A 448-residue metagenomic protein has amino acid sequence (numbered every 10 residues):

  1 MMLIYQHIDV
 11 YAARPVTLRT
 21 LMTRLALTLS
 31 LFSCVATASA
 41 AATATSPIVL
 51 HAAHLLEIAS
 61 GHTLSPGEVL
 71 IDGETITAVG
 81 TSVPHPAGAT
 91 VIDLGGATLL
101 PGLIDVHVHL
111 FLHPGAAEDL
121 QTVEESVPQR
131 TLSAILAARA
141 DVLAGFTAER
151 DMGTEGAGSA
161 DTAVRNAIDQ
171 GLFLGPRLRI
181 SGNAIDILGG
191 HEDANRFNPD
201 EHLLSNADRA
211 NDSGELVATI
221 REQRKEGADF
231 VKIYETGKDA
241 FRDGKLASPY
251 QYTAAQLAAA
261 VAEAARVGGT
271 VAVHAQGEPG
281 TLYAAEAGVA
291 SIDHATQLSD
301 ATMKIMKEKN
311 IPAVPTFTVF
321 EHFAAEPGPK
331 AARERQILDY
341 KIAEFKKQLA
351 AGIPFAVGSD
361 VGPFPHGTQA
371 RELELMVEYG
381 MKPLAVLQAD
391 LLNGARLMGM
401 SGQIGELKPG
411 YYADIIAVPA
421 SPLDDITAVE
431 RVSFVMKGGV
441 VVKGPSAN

Functional and structural regions predicted by a protein language model:
R24-T37: Bacterial N-terminal signal peptides
S46-I48, L55, S60-L100: Histidine-rich, glycine-flanked metal-binding segment
A97-L172, L188, A255, A287: Metal-associated gating/positioning segment near the N- to mid-region
P114-G115, D161, G190, F241-G244 (+7 more regions): Histidine/acidic-residue-rich catalytic or RNA/ligand-binding cores of hydrolases and nuclease-related proteins
L120-L132, N198-V217: Active-site mouth loops of central-metabolism enzymes
T122, R266, R335-S421: His/Asp/Glu-enriched, well-ordered alpha-helical/loop segment that forms or immediately abuts the divalent-metal
S133-S159, L174-N183, A228-D239, T270 (+3 more regions): Divalent metal-dependent hydrolysis catalytic cores, especially in the metallo-beta-lactamase
A163, S213-E235, D239-A313, R335-P354: Histidine/acidic residue-rich metal-binding segments in metalloenzymes
